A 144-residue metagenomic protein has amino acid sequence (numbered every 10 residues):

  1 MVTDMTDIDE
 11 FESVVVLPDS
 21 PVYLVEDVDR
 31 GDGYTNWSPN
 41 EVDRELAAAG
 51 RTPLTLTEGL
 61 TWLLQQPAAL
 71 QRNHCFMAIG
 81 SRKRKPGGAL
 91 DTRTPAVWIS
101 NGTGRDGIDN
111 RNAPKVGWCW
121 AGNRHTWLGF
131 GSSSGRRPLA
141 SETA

Functional and structural regions predicted by a protein language model:
M1-T52, E58-A144: A binding-site-centric feature that preferentially detects glycan-recognition modules on secreted/surface proteins
